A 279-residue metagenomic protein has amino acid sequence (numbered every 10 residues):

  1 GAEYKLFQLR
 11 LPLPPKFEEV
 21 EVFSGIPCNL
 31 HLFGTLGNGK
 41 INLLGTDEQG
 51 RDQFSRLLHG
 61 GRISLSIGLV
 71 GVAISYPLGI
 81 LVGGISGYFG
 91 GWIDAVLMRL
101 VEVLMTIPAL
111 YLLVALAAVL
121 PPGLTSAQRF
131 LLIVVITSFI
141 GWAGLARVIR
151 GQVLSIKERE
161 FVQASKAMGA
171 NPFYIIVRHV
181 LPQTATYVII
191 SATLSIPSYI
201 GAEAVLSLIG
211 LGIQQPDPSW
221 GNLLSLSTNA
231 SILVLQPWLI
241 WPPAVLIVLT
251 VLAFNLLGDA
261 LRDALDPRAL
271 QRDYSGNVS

Functional and structural regions predicted by a protein language model:
G1-Y76, I80, G212, P216-D217 (+3 more regions): Gly/Trp-centered helix-boundary motif
N42-D47, Q53, S64-R159, Y187-I189: Generic hydrophobic transmembrane alpha-helix motif, especially the helices
R62-L78, F173-V205, F254: Transmembrane alpha-helices
S138, W142, A146, S195 (+2 more regions): Alpha-helical transmembrane segments
